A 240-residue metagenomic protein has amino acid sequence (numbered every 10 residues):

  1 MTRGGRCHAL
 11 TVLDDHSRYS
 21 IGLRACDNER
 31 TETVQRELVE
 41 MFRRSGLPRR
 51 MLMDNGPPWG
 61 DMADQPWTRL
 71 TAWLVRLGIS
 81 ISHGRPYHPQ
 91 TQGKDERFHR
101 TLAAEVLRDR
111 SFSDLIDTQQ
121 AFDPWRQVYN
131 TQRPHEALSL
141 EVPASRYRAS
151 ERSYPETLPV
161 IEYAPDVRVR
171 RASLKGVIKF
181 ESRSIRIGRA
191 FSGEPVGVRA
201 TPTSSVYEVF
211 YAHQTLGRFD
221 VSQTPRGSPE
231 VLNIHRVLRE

Functional and structural regions predicted by a protein language model:
M1-A9, D15-D117, A121-D123, V128-N130 (+2 more regions): RNase H-like DDE/DDD metal-dependent nuclease/strand-transfer catalytic core used by mobile genetic elements
N130-E240: C-terminal, beta-rich DNA-binding module of retroviral/retroelements integrases
